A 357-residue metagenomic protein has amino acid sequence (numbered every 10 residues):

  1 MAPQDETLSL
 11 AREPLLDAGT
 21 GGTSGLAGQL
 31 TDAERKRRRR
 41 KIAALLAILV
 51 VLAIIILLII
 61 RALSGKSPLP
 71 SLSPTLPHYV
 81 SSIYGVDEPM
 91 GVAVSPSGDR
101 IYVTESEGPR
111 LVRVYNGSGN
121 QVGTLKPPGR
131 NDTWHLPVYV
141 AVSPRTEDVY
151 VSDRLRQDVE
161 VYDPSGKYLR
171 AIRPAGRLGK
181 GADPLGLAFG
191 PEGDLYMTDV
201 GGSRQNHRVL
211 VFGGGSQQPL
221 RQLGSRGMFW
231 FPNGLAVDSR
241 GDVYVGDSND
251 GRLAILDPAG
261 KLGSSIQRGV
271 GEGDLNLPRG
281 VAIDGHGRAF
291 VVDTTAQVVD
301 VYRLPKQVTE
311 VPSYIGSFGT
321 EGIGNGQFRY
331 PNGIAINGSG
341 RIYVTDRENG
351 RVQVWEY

Functional and structural regions predicted by a protein language model:
S67-V86: A short helix->beta-strand "capping" segment at the edge of beta-propeller domains
H78-Y84, Q121-N131, Y168-R177, Q218-S225 (+2 more regions): A short beta-strand motif characteristic of beta-propeller blades
G85-S97, R130-R145, R177-D194, R226-R240 (+2 more regions): Beta-rich, blade/repeat-based domains predominating in secreted/periplasmic proteins but also intracellular
R100-Y102, D148-Y150, D194-Y196, D242-Y244 (+2 more regions): Conserved beta-propeller blade signature
S106-E107, R154, V200-G202, S248 (+3 more regions): Short loop/turn segments immediately following the C-termini of beta-strands
R110-R113, Q157-V161, H207-V211, R252-I255 (+2 more regions): A short loop-to-beta-strand structural motif that recurs across blades of beta-propeller domains
N116-N120, D163-K167, G213-Q217, D257-K261 (+2 more regions): Short loop/turn segments that connect beta-strands within beta-propeller blades
R329-Y357: Blade-level signature of beta-propeller repeat domains, shared across WD40, Kelch, NHL, RCC1 and BNR/Asp-box propellers
